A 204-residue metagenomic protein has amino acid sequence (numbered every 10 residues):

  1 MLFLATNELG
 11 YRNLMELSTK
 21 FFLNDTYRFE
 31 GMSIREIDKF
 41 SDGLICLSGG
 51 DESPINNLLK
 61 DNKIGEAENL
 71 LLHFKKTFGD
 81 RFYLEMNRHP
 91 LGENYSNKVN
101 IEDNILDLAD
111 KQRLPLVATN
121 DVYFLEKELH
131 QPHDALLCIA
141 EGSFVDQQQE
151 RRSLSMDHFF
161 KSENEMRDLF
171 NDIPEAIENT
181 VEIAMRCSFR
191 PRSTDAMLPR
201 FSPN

Functional and structural regions predicted by a protein language model:
M1-N204: Phosphodiester-processing cores and adjacent nucleic acid-binding clamps
